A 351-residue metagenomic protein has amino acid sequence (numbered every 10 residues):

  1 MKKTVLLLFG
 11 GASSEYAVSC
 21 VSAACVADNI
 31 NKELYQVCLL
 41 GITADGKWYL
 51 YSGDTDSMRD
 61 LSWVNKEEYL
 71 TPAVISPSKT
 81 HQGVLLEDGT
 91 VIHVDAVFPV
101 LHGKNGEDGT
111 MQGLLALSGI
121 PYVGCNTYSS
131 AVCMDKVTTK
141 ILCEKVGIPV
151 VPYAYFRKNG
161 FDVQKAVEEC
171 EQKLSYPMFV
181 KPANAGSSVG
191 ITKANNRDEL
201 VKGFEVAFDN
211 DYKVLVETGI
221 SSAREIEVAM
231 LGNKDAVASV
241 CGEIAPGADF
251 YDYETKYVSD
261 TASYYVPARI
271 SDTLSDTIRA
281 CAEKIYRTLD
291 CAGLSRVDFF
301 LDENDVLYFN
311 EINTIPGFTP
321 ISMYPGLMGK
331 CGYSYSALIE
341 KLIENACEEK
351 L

Functional and structural regions predicted by a protein language model:
M1-Y128, V132-M134, T138, R157-A166 (+1 more regions): ATP-binding N-terminal substructure of ATP-dependent carboxylate-amine bond-forming enzymes
K2-F9, S13-S14, C20-A24, D28 (+4 more regions): Active-site nucleotide/adenylate-binding loops and adjacent lid/helix of ATP-dependent enzymes
V37, P121-Y122, V150, M178 (+1 more regions): Hydrophobic beta-strand scaffold residues
H102-G103, S188, I244-G247, N313-L327: Glycine-rich phosphate/pyrophosphate-binding beta-alpha loops
N195-A280, L301-Y308: Phosphate-binding site of ATP-dependent enzymes
T218-I220, V228-M230, Y286-F318, M328: Conserved metal-phosphate-binding beta-hairpin within the catalytic cores of diverse ATP-dependent phosphoryl-transfer
E243-S295, G326-L351: Active-site "cap" helix and flanking loop/linker of ATP-utilizing ligase/carboxylase catalytic domains
